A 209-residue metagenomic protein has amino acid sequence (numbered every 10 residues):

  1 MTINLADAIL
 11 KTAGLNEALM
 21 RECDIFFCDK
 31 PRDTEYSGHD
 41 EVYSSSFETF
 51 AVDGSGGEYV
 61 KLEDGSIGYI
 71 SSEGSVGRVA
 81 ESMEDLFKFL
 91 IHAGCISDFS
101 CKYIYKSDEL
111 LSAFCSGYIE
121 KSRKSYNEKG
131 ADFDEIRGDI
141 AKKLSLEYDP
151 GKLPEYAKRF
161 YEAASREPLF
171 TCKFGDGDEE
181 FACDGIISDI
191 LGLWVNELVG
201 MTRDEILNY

Functional and structural regions predicted by a protein language model:
M1-G74, C101-Y105, Y118-Y209: A surface-exposed partner-binding patch
I70-L110: Compact, glycine/acidic-enriched structural inserts
A113-C115: Eukaryote-specific, cytoplasm-facing alpha-helical/coiled-coil scaffolding segments in long proteins
